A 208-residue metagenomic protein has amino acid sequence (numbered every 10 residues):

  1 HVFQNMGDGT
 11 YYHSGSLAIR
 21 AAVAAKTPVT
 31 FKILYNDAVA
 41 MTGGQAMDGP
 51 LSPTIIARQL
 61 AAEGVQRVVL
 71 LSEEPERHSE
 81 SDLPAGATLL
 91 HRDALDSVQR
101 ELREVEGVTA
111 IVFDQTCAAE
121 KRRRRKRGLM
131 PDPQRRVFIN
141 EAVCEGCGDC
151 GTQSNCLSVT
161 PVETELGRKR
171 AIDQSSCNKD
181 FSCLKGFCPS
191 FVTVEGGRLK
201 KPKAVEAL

Functional and structural regions predicted by a protein language model:
H1-M41, D48-T54: Thiamine diphosphate
H1-V2, G7, A24-T30, E63-R67 (+3 more regions): Short coil/turn connectors at secondary-structure junctions
M6-G9, G15, L34-N36, S72-E74 (+6 more regions): Fold-independent oxyanion-binding glycine-rich loops and adjacent beta-strand/coil segments at enzyme active sites
L17, A24, L51-I55, E63 (+6 more regions): Conserved active-site and cofactor/substrate-binding residues in soluble primary-metabolism enzymes
A38-L129: Glycine-rich ThDP/TPP pyrophosphate-binding loop and its adjacent helix/strand module within ThDP-dependent enzymes
D114-T116, K121-R127, E145-P202: Iron-sulfur cluster-binding cysteine motifs and their immediate structural context in ferredoxin-like electron-transfer
L129-P131, E206-L208: Flexible, low-complexity linker/loop segments at domain and module junctions
P133-D149: Short, flexible loop segments at boundaries between secondary-structure elements
